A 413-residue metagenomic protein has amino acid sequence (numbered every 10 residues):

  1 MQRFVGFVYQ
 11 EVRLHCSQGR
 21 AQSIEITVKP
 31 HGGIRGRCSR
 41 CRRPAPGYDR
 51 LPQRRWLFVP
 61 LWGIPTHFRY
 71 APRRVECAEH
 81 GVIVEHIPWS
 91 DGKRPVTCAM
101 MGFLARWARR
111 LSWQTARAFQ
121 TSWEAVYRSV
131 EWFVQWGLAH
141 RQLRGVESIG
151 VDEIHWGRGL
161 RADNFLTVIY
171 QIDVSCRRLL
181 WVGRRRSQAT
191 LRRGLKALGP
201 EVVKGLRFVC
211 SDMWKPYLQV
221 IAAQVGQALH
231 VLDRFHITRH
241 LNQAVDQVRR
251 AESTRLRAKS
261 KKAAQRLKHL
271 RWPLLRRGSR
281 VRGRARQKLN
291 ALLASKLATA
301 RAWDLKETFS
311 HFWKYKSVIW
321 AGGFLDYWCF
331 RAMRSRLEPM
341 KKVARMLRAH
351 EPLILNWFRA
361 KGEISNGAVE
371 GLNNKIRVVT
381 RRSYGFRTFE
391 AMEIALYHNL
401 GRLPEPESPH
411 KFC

Functional and structural regions predicted by a protein language model:
M1-E25, P30-G32, A99, Q120-A139 (+3 more regions): Long C-terminal interaction/binding lobes of large macromolecular proteins
P30-R35, Y70-R73: Short metal-coordination and nucleic-acid-contact micro-motifs, chiefly zinc-binding Cys/His arrays
R35, R40, P46, L160-D163 (+5 more regions): Acidic/histidine-rich catalytic cores and adjacent linkers of DNA breakage/strand-transfer/modification proteins
R42-P46, L51-I149, E153-L160, V203-K204: Short, positively charged, Gly/Tyr-enriched micro-motifs that form contact patches at catalytic or ligand/partner
V84-I87, S175-W181, L355-N356: Short small-residue beta-strand/loop micro-motif enriched in glycine and branched aliphatics
I87-D91, K204, A228, E252-R257: Short, polar/flexible loop-turn hinges at active-site or ligand-entry regions and domain interfaces
F165-L166, N242-T254: Short, surface-exposed amphipathic charged segments that create phosphate/polyanion-binding patches used for binding
